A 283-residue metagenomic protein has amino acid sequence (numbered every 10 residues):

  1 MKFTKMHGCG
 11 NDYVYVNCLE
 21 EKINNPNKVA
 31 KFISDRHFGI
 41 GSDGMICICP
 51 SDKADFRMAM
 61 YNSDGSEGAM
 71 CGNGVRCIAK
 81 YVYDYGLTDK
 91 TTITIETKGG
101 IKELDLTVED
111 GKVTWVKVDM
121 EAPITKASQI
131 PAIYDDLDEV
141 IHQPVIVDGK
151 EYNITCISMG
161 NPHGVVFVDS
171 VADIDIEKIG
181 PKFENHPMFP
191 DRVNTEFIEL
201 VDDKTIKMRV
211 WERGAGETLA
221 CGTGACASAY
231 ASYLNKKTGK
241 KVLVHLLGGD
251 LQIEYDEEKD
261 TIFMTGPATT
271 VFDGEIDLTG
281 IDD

Functional and structural regions predicted by a protein language model:
M1-K112, G164-D283: A glycine-rich beta-to-alpha transition motif near the start of alpha/beta enzyme domains, typified by
W115-P123: Membrane helix-loop-helix hairpins that form the core translocation module of multi-pass transporters
P123-I124, T270: Active-site/binding-pocket entry motifs
I124-N153: Active-site glycine-rich loop that binds ribose-phosphate moieties when present
